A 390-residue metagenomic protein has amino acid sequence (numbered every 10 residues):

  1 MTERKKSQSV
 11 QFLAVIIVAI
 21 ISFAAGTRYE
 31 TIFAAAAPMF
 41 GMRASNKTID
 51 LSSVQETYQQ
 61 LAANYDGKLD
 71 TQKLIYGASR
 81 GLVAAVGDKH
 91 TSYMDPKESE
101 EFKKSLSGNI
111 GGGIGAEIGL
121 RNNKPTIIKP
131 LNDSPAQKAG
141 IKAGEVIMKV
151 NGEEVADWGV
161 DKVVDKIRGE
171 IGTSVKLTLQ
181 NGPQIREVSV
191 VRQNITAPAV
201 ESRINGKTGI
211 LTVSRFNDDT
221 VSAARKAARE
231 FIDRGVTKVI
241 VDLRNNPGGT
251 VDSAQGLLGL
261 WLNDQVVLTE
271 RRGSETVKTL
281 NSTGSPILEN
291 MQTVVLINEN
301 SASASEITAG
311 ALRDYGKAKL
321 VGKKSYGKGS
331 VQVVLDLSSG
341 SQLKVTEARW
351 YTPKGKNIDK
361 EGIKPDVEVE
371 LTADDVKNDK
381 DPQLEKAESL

Functional and structural regions predicted by a protein language model:
T2, I128, Q137-A143, N151-E154 (+2 more regions): Cleft-lining beta-strand/loop regions that shape enzyme active-site pockets
T2-H90: Terminal targeting/pro-maturation regions of precursor/exported proteins
K47, S107-K149, E153-D157, D218-V221 (+1 more regions): PDZ/PDZ-like domain segments forming the peptide/carboxylate-binding groove, activating on the N-terminal beta-strands
A63-T126, S174-K176, N181-S189, S202: Extended, small/polar residue-biased N-terminal targeting/export presequences and adjacent propeptide/linker tracts
S79, G112-L131, K207-T212, I287 (+1 more regions): PDZ/PDZ-like groove recognition
D366-L390: Conserved helicase C-terminal RecA-like lobe
